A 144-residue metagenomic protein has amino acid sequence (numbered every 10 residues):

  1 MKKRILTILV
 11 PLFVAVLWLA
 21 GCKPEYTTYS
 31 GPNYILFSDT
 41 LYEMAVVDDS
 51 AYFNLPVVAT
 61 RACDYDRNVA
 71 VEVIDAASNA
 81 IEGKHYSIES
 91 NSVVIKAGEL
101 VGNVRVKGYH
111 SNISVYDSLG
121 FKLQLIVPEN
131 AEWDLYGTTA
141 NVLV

Functional and structural regions predicted by a protein language model:
M1-R4, V14-V47: Bacterial Sec-dependent N-terminal signal peptides
M1-T7, V142-V144: Ser/Thr/Gly/Pro-rich, low-complexity flexible regions
N33-V144: First exposed extracellular module after export/assembly in secreted or surface-exposed proteins
